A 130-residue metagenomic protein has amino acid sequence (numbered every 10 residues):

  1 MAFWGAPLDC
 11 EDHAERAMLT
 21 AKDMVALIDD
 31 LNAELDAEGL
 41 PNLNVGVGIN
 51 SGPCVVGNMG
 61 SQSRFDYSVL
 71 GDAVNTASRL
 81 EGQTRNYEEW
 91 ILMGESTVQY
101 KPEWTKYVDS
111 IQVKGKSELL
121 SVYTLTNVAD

Functional and structural regions predicted by a protein language model:
M1, G46-G48, W90, Y123: Residues embedded in well-ordered beta-strands
A2, A33, Q99-Y100: Charged/polar, solvent-exposed surface patches and flexible loops
F3-L8, P53-S61: Active-site loop/short helix in cyclic nucleotide turnover domains
A6-V47, S51, D72-R85, E95: Alpha-helical scaffold within the catalytic cores of cyclic-nucleotide enzymes
E11-H13, G57-M59, S68: Extended hydrophobic-aromatic, low-complexity segments
C54-V56, A77, Q83-D130: Cytosolic regulatory/linker segments at or just downstream of nucleotide-handling modules in signal-transduction
